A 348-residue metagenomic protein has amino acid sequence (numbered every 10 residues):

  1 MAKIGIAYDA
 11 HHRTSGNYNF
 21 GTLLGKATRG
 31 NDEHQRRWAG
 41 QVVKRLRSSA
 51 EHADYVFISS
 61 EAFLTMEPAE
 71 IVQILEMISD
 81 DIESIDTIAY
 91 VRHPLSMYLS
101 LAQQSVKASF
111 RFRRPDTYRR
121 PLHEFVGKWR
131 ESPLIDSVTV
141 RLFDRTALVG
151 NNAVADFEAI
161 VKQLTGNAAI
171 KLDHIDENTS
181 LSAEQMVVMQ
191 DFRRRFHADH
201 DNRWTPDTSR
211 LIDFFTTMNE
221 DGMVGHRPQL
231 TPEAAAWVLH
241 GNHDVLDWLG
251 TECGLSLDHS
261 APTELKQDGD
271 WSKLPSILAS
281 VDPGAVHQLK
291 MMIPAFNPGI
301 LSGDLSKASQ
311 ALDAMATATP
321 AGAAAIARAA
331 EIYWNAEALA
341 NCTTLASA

Functional and structural regions predicted by a protein language model:
M1-N341: Anion-recognition interface
